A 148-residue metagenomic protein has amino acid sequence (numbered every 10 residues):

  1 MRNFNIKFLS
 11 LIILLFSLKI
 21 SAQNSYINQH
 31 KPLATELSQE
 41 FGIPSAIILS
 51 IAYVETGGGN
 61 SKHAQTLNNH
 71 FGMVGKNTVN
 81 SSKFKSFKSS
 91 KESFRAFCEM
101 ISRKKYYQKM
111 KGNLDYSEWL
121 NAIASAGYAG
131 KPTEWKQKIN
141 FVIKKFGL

Functional and structural regions predicted by a protein language model:
R2, I20-L148: Catalytic cores of secreted/periplasmic lytic hydrolases that degrade extracellular macromolecules
F4-L18: Sec-dependent N-terminal signal peptides
